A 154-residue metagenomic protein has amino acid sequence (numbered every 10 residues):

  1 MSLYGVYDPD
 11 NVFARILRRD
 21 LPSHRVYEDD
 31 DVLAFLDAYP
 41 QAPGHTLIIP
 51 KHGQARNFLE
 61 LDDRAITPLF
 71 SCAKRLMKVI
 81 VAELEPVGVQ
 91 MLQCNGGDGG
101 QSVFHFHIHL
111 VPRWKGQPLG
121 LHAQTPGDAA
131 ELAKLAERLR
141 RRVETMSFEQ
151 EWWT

Functional and structural regions predicted by a protein language model:
M1-T154: HIT superfamily nucleotide-processing domains
